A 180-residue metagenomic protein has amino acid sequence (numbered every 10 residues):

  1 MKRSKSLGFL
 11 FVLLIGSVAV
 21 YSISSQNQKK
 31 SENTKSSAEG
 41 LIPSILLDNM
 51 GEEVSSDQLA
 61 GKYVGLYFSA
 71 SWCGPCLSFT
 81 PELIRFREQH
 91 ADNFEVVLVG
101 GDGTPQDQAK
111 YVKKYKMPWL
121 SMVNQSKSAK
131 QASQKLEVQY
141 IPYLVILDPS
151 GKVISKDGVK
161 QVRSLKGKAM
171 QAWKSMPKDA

Functional and structural regions predicted by a protein language model:
M1-I45, A180: N-terminal targeting signals for export/organelle localization
P43-V64: A short beta-strand-turn-helix
K62-V64, S69-W72, Y140: Short pre-active-site segment immediately N-terminal to redox-active cysteine/selenocysteine motifs in thiol-based
F68-R85: Conserved redox-active cysteine motifs that mediate thiol-disulfide chemistry, especially di-cysteine Cys-X(1-2)-Cys
S78, R85-A91, K113-M117, P149-K152: Sec-exported extracytoplasmic/periplasmic mature domains
V97-V99: Short beta-strand segments
G103-Y140, V145-S150: Thioredoxin-like thiol-disulfide oxidoreductase module
I146-A180: Thiol-/selenol-based redox modules, centered on thioredoxin-like and closely related oxidoreductase domains
